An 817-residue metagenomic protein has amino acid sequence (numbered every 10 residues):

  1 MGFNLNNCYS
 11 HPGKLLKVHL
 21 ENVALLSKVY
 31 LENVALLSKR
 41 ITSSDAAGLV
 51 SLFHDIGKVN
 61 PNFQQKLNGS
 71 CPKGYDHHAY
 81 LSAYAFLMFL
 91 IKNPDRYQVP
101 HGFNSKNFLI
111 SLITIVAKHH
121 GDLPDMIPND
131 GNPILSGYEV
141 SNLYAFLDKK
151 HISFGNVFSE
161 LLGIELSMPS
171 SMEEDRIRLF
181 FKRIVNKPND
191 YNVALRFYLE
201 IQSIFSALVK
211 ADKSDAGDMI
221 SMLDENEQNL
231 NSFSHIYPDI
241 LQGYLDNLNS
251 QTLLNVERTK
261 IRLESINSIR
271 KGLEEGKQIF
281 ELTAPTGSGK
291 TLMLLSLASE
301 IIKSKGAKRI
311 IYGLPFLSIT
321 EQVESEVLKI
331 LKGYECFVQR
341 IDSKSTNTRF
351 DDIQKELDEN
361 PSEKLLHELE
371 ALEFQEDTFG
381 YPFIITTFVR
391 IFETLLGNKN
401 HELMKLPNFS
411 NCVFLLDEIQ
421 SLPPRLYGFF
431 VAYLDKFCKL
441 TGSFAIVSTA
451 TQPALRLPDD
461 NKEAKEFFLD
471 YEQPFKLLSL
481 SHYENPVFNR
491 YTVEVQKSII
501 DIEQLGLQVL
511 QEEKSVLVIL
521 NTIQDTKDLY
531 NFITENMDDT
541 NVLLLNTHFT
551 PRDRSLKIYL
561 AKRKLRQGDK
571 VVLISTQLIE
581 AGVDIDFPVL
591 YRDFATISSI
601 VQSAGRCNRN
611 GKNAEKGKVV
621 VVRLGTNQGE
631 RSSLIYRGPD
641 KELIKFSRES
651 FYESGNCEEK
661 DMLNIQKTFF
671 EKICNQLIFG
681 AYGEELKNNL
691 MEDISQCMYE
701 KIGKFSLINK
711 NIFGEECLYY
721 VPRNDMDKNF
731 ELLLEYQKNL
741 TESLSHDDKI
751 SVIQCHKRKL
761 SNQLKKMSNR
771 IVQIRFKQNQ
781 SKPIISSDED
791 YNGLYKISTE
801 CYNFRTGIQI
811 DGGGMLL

Functional and structural regions predicted by a protein language model:
M1-D239: Accessory nucleic-acid engagement/destabilization modules that flank
C8-H11, Q339-D351, N521-Q524, V542-Y559 (+1 more regions): Conserved helicase motor
E275-A298: Walker A/P-loop
A307-I330, R340-S345, A454: Conserved Walker A/P-loop ATP-binding site and its immediately adjacent core in helicase/helicase-like ATPase domains
G333-L396: Inter-Walker segment of RecA-like/P-loop motor cores
V389, E402-F437: SF2 helicase catalytic motif II
C438, Q504-L507, Q511-E513, I519 (+6 more regions): C-terminal helicase lobe and adjacent C-terminal extensions/tails of nucleic-acid helicase motors
T451-L510: Interdomain hinge/linker at the junction between the two RecA-like core domains of SF2 helicases
